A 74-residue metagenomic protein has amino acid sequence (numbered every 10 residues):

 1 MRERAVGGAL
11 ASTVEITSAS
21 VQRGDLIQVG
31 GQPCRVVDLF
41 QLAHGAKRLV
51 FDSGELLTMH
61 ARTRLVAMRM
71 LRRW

Functional and structural regions predicted by a protein language model:
R2-A11, L56-W74: Intrinsically disordered, low-complexity, charged/polar segments
S20-V21: Short, well-ordered loop/turn sites that connect or cap secondary structure elements
Q32-L42: Short beta-strand-centered aromatic/proline hotspots
Q32-P33, S53-E55: Short acidic/polar mixed-charge low-complexity motifs
H44-S53: Short, solvent-exposed secondary-structure boundary/capping segments
